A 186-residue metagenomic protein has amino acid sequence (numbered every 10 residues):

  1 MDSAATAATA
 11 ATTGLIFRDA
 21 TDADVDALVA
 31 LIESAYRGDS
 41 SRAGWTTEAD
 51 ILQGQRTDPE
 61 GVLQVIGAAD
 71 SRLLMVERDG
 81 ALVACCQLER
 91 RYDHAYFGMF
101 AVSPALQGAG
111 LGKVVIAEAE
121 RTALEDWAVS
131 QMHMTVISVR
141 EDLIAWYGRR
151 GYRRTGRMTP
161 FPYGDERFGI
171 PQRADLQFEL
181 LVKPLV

Functional and structural regions predicted by a protein language model:
M1-D26, E179-V186: Conserved N-terminal entry element of GNAT/NAT acetyltransferase domains
A20, F100-V102, V136: Hydrophobic adenine-recognition pocket in adenosine-nucleotide-binding enzymes
E33-V62: Conserved GNAT-fold acetyl-CoA-binding loop/helix
T57-L74, A174-Q177: A short helix-loop-beta-strand connector motif used in the catalytic cores of GNAT acetyltransferases and, in some
V65, S130-A145, R149-V186: C-terminal "cap" of GNAT-fold acetyltransferases
M75, A81-E89, Y96-A101: Conserved beta-strand in the GNAT
R90, S103-A105, A109, S138-V139: Active-site acidic-Proline motif in GNAT/NAT acetyltransferases
V102, G108-R121, R149: Conserved acetyl-CoA-binding loop-helix of GNAT-fold acetyltransferases
